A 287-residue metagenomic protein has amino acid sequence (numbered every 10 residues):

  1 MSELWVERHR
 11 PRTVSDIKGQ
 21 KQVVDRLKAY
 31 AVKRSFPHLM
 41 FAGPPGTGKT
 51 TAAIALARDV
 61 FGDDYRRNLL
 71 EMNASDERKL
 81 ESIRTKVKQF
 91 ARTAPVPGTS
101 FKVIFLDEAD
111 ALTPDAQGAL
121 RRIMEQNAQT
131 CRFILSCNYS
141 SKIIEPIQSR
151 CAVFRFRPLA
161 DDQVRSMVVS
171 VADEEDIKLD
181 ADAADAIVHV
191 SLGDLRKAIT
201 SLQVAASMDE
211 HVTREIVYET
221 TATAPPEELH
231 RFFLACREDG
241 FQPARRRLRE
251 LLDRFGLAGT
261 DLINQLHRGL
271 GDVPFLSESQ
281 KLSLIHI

Functional and structural regions predicted by a protein language model:
M1-V153, Q163: P-loop/Walker A NTP-binding region and its immediately flanking N-terminal helices in P-loop NTPase folds
T85, Q89-F90, V171, E175-K178: Intrinsically disordered, low-complexity, Ser/Thr/Glu/Asp/Lys/Arg-enriched terminal regions and linkers of eukaryotic
F101, K178-V190, R214-I216, E228 (+1 more regions): Short conserved motifs of the RecA-like P-loop NTPase core
I144-E174, A181-D185, T200: Conserved AAA+ ATPase core "coupling" helix
D185-V190, R196-M208, F233-L234, R249 (+1 more regions): C-terminal helical "lid" of AAA+/P-loop NTPase domains
A206-L229, Q280-K281: Conserved C-terminal helix/linker of AAA+ ATPases
E238, Q242-Q280: Hydrophobic packing faces of amphipathic alpha-helices used in helical scaffolds and assembly interfaces
I285-I287: Conserved small/polar residues in nucleotide/adenosyl-binding loops
